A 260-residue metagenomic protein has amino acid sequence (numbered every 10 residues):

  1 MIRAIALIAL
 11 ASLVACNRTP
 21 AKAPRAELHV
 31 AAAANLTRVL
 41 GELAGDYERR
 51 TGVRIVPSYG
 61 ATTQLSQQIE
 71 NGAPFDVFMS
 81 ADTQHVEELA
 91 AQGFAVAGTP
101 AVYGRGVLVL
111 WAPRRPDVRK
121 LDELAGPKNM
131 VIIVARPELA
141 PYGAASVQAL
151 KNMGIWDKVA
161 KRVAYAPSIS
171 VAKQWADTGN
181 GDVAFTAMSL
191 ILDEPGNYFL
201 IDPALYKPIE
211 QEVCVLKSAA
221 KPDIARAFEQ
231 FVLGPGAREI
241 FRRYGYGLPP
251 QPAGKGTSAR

Functional and structural regions predicted by a protein language model:
M1-V14: Sec-dependent bacterial lipoprotein signal peptides
C16-Y59, T63-A73, S80-T83, E87-G93 (+1 more regions): Exported/periplasmic ABC-transporter solute-binding proteins
